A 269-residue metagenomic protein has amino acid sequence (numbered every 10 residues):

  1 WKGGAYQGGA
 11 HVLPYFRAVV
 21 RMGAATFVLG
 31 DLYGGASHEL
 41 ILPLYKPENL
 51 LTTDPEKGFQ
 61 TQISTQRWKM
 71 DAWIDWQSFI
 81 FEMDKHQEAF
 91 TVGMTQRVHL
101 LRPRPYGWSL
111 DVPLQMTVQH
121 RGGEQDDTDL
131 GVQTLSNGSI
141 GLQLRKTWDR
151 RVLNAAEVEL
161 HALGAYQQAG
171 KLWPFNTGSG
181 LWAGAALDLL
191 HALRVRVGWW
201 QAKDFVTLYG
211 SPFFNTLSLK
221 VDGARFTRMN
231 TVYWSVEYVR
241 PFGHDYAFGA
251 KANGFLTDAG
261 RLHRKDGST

Functional and structural regions predicted by a protein language model:
W1, L29-Y33, A72-W76, V112-H120 (+3 more regions): Transmembrane beta-barrel strands of outer-membrane/channel proteins
W1-M22, E39-L44, L262: Surface-exposed loop and membrane-interface regions of Gram-negative outer-membrane beta-barrel proteins
G3-G4, L44-P47, Q77-M83, Q125-L130 (+3 more regions): Extracellular loop and loop/strand-boundary signature of outer-membrane beta-barrel proteins
G8-P14, T53-F59, S64, H86-V92 (+4 more regions): Residues that define the transmembrane beta-barrel architecture of outer-membrane proteins
R21-A24, R67, R97-P113, T147-E157 (+2 more regions): Short loop/turn motifs that connect adjacent beta-strands in outer-membrane beta-barrel proteins
T26-R97: Surface-exposed coil loops of outer-membrane beta-barrel proteins
A36-I41, F81-D84, R121-D127, Q167-W173 (+3 more regions): Outer-membrane beta-barrel proteins
E39-P43, P47, K171-F175, S179 (+1 more regions): Outer membrane beta-barrel transmembrane domains
